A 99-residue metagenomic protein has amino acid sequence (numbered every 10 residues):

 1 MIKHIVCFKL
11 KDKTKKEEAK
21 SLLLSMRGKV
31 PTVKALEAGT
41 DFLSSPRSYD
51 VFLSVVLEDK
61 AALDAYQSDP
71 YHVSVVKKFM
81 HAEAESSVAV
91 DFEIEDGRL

Functional and structural regions predicted by a protein language model:
M1-D50, E58-S68, F92-L99: Short S/T/G/P-rich N-terminal loop/turn motif that feeds into the first structured element of a domain
G28, H81-A82: Solvent-exposed polar/charged
L43, M80-H81: Short polar/acidic secondary-structure junctions
V76-K78: N-terminal nucleotide/polyanion-binding subdomain common to many enzyme families
A82-E83, R98: Non-catalytic terminal and connector segments of soluble metabolic enzymes
